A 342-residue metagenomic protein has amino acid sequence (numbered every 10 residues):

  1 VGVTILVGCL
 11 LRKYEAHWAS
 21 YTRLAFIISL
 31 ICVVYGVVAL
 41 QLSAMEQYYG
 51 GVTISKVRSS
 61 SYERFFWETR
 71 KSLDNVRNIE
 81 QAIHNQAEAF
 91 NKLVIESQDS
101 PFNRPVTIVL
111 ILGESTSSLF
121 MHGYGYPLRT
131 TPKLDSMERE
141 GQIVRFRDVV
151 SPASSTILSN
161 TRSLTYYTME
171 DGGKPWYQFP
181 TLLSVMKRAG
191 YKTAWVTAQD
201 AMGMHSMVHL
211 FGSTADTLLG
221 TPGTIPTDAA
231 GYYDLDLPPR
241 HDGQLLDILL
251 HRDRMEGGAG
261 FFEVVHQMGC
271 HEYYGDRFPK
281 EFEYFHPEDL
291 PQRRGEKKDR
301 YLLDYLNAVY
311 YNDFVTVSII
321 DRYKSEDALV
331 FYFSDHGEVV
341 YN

Functional and structural regions predicted by a protein language model:
V1-R12: Membrane-embedded alpha-helical segments of integral membrane proteins
T4, Y35-L110, S115-Q292: Active-site-proximal alpha/beta segments of enzymes that process anionic O-linked groups
Y14-I31: Membrane-interfacial entry segments at the cytosolic side of transmembrane helices
V109, A308-N342: Metal-dependent active-site segment of extracytoplasmic phospho-/sulfohydrolases and closely related
E281-F282, G295-V315: Active-site-proximal segments of metal-dependent phosphoesterases and phosphodiesterases across multiple
E288, R293-K297, D321: Conserved active-site-proximal loop/helix segments of enzymes involved in bacterial cell-wall and related
